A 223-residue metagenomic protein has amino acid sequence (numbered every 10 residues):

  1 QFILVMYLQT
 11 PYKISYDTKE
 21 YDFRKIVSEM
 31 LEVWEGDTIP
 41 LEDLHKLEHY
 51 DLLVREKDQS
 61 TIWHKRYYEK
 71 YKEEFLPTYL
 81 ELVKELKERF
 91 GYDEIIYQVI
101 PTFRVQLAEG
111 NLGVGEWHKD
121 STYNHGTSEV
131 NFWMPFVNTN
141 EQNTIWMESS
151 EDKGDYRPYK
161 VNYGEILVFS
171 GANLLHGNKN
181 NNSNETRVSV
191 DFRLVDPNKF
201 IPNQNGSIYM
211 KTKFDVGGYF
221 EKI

Functional and structural regions predicted by a protein language model:
Q1-R89: N-terminal auxiliary "cap/dimerization" subdomain that precedes the catalytic jelly-roll/cupin core of mononuclear
E73-W117: Extracellular-facing segments of soluble proteins and assemblies that are Gly/Ser/Thr-biased and enriched in aromatics
E74, T78, N124, N182: Short, contiguous, pocket-lining structural segments that sit at or immediately flank catalytic/ligand-binding sites
I95, E141-I145, N203: Short, solvent-exposed secondary-structure capping/transition elements
V99, S128, E141, T186-V188: Residues that flank catalytic or metal-binding motifs in active/ligand-binding sites
P101-F103, F132-M134, V190-L194: A structural signal for short, well-ordered beta-strand segments
N111-V168: Catalytic core of non-heme Fe(II) oxygenases with the double-stranded beta-helix
E151-I223: Catalytic core of Fe(II)/2-oxoglutarate
